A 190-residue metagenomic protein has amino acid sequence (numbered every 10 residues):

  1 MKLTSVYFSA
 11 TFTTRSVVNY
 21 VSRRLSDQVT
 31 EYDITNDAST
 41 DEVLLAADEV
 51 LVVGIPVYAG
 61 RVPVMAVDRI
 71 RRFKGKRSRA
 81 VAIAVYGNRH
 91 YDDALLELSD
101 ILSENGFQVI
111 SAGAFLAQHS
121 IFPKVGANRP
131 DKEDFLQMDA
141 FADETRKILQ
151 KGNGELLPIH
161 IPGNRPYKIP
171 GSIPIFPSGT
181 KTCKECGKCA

Functional and structural regions predicted by a protein language model:
K2-S5, S9-T35, D41-I173: FMN-binding flavodoxin-like domain, especially the glycine-rich phosphate-binding loop
P177-A190: Cysteine-centered iron-sulfur cluster-binding motifs in ferredoxin-type domains/subunits of redox enzymes
